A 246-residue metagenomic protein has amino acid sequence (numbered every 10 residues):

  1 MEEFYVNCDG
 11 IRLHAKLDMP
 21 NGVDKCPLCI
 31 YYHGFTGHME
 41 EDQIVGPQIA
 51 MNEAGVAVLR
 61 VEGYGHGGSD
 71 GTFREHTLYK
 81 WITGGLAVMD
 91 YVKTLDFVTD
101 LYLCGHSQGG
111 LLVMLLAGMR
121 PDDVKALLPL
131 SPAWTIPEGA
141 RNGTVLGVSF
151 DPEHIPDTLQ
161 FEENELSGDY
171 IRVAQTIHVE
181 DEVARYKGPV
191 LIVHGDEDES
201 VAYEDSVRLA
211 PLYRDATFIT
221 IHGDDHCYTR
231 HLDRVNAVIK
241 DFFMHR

Functional and structural regions predicted by a protein language model:
M1-G22: N-terminal cap/lid segment of alpha/beta-hydrolase-fold proteins
L13, L111, G118, D123-R208 (+2 more regions): The alpha/beta-hydrolase serine catalytic core
K25-G34: Short beta-strand element of the alpha/beta-hydrolase
T36-Q48: The serine-hydrolase catalytic nucleophile loop
Q48-D70: Conserved alpha/beta-hydrolase
H66-D96: Catalytic nucleophile-loop/oxyanion-hole region of alpha/beta-hydrolase and closely related hydrolase-like folds
D96-S107: Alpha/beta-hydrolase fold nucleophile elbow
G105-L115: Glycine-rich nucleophile elbow surrounding the catalytic serine of serine-hydrolase chemistry
